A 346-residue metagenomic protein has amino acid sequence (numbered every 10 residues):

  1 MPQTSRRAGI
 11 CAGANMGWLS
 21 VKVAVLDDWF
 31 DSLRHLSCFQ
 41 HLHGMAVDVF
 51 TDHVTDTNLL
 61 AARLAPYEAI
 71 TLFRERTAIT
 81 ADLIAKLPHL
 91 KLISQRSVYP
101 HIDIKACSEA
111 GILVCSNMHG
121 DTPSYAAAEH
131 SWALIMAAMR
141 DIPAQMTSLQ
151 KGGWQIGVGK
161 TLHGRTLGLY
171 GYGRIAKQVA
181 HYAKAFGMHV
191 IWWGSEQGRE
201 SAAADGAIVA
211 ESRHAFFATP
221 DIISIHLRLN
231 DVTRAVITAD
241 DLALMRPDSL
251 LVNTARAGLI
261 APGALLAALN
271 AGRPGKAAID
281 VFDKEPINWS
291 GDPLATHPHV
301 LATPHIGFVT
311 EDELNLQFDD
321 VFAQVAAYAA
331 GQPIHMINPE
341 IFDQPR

Functional and structural regions predicted by a protein language model:
I10-A69, F73-R74, G187, A329 (+1 more regions): N-terminal glycine-/charge-rich "phosphate-binding" loop or analogous flexible N-terminal tail
S20, L90, H163-T166, A239 (+1 more regions): Phosphate-coordination loops involved in phosphoryl transfer and adenosine-cofactor binding
A62-A65, A78-L83, E196-P293: Rossmann-like adenosine-cofactor binding region
Y67-M146, K160: Phosphate/diphosphate ligand-binding glycine-rich loop within oxidoreductases
C115, D248-R346: Rossmann-like dinucleotide-binding domain for NAD(H)/NADP(H)
A128-T147, H181-M188, D319-Q332: Oxidoreductase and adenylate-handling cofactor-binding alpha/beta cores
Q145-Q178, G187, A207: Glycine-rich NAD(P)-binding loop of Rossmann-like domains
